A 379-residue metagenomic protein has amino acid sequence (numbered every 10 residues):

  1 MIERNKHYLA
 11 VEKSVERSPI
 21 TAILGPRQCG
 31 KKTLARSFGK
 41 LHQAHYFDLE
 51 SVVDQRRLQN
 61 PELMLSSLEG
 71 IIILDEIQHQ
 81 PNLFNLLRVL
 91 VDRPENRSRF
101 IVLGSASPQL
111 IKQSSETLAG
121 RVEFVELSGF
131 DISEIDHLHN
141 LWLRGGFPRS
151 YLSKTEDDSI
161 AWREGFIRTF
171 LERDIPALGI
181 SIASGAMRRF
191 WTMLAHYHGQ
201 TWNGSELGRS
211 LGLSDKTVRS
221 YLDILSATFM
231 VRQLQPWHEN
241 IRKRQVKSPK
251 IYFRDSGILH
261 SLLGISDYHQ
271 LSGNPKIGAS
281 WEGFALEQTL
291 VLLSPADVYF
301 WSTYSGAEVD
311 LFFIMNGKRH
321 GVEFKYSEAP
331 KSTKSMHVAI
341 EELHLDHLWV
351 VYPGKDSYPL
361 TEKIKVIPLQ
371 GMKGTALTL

Functional and structural regions predicted by a protein language model:
M1-E12: N-terminal pre-Walker A segment at the start of P-loop NTPase domains
I23: Hydrophobic anchor at the beta1->P-loop junction of P-loop NTPases
K31: Conserved lysine of the Walker
L34, F38: Hydrophobic positions on the alpha1 helix immediately C-terminal to the Walker A/P-loop
Q59-I101: Conserved nucleotide-sensing/catalytic segment adjacent to the nucleotide-binding pocket in NTP-handling enzymes
P108-E123: Short regulatory helix/loop adjacent to the ATP-binding pocket of P-loop NTPases
E156-K318: Accessory nucleic acid-recognition modules appended to NTPase machines
K355-L379: Domain-level recognition of nuclease-like catalytic cores that cleave nucleotide substrates
